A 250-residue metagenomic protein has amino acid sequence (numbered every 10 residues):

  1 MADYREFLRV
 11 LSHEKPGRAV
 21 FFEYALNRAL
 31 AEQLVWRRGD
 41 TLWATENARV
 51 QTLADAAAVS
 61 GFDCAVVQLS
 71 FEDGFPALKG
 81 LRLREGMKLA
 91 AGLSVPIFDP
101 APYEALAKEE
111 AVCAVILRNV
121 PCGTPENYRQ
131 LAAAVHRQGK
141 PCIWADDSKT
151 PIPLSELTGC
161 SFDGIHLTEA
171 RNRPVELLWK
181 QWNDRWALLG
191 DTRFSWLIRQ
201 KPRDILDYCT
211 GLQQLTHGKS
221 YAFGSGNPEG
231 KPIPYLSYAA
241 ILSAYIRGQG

Functional and structural regions predicted by a protein language model:
M1-A31, V35-D40, E46-T52, V59 (+1 more regions): Active-site loop segments of alpha/beta catalytic cores
